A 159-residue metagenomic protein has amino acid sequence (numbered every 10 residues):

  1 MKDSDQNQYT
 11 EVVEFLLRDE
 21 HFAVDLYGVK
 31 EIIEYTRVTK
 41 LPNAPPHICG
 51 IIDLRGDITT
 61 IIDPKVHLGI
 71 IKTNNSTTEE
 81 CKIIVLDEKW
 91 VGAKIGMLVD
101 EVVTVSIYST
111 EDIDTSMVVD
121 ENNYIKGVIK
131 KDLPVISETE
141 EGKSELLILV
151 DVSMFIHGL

Functional and structural regions predicted by a protein language model:
M1-L159: An acidic, low-aromatic, low-complexity terminal/linker signal
